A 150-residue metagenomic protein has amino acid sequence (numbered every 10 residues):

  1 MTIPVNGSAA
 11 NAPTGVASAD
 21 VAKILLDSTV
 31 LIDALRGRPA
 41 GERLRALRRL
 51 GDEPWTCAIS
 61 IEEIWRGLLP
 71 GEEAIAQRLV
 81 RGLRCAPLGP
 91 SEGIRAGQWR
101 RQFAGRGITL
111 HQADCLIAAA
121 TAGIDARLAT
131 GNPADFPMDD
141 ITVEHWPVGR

Functional and structural regions predicted by a protein language model:
M1-T56, W65-R78, G149-R150: Short, well-structured N-terminal submotif of metal-dependent ribonuclease cores
T2-A22, R84-G131: Active-site neighborhoods of divalent-metal-dependent phosphate/nucleic-acid chemistry enzymes
D27-S28, I64, A96, T121 (+1 more regions): Generic structural signal for small/hydrophobic residues in well-ordered secondary structure, especially within
V30-L31, S60, E92, L116-I117 (+1 more regions): Alpha-helix capping/helix-boundary segments
A40-G41, I61, E73-A76, G93-A96 (+1 more regions): A general structural signal for well-ordered alpha-helical segments in protein cores
L69-P70, T130-A134: Short, polar loop motifs at secondary-structure junctions
L83-R84, D140-W146: Active-site regions of enzymes building and remodeling cell-envelope glycoconjugates
